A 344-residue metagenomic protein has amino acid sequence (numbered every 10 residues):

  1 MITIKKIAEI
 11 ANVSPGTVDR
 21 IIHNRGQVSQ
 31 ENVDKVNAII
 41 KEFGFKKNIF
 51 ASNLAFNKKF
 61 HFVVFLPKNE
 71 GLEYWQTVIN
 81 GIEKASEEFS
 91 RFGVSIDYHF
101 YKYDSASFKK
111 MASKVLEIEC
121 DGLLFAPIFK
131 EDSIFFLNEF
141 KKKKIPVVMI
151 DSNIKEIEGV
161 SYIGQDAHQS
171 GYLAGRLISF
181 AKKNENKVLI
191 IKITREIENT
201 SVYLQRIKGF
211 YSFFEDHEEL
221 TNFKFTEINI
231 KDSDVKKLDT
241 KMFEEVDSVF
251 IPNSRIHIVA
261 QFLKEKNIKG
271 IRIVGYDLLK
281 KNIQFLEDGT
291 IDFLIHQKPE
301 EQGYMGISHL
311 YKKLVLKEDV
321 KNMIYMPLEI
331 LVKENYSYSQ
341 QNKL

Functional and structural regions predicted by a protein language model:
M1-F56: N-terminal helix-turn-helix DNA-binding module of bacterial transcription factors
I39, E198-N199, F214, K298-L344: Hinge/cleft segment of the Venus flytrap/periplasmic-binding protein
N48-A106, K110: Amphipathic helical "hinge" segments at domain boundaries
P67-Q76, D97-S107, G164-S170, I191-E215 (+4 more regions): Hinge/beta->alpha junction and helix N-cap segments in small-molecule ligand-binding domains
E88-F92, K143, F214-N222, K264-G270: Short helix-capping segments at alpha-helix termini
G122-K141, K224-K280: Hydrophobic alpha-helical
D132-Q169, L279-E287: Flexible loop/hinge segments that line or gate small-molecule binding clefts
Y162-V188, K236, K298-V315: Hydrophobic alpha-helical segments within soluble ligand-binding/sensing domains
